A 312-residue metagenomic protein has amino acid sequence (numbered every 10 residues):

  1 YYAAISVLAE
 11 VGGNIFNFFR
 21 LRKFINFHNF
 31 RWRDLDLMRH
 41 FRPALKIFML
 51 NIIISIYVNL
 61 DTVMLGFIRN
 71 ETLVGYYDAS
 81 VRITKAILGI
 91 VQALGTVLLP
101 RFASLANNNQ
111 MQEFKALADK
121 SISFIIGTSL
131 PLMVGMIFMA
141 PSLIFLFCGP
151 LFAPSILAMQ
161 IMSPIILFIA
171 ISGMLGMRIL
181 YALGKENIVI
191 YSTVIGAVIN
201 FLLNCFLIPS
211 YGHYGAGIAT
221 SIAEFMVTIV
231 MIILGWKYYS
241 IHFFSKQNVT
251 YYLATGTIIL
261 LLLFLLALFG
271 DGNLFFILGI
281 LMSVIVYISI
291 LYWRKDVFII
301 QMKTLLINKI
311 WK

Functional and structural regions predicted by a protein language model:
Y1-K23, P43, V194-I199, H213-L234 (+1 more regions): Hydrophobic alpha-helical transmembrane segments
A3, I15-V58, V97, R101-A116 (+2 more regions): Interhelical loop/hinge segments that connect adjacent transmembrane helices in multipass membrane
I25, G176-G184, I232-K246: Alpha-helical transmembrane segments
D36-L50, L65-K85, L117, P150-M159 (+1 more regions): Interfacial/gating helices of multi-pass transporter permease domains
L50-S55, F201-N204, T257-D271: Hydrophobic alpha-helical transmembrane segments in multi-pass integral membrane proteins
N59, I68-E71, A182-L183, S210: Helix-loop interface residues and adjacent transmembrane-helix termini in multi-pass membrane transporters, primarily
Y76-T193: Specific pore-lining/lateral-gate transmembrane helices of multi-pass inner-membrane transport and insertion machines
F264-K312: Membrane-proximal transmembrane or re-entrant/amphipathic helices at the cytosolic face
